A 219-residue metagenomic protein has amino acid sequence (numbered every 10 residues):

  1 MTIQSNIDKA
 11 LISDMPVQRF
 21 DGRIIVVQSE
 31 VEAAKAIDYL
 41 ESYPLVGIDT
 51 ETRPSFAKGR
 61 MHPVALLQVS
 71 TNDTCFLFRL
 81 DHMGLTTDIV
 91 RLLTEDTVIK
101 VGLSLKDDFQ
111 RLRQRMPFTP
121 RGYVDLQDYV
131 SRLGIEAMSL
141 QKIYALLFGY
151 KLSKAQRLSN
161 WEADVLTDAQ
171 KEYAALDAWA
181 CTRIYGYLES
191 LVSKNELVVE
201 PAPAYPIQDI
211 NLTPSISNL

Functional and structural regions predicted by a protein language model:
M1-V46, R115, L126, W179 (+1 more regions): N-terminal accessory regions of nucleic-acid-interacting proteins
D21-Q28, E32, E41-L45, P54-K154 (+2 more regions): Conserved DEDDh/DEDDy metal-dependent 3′-5′ exonuclease domain
